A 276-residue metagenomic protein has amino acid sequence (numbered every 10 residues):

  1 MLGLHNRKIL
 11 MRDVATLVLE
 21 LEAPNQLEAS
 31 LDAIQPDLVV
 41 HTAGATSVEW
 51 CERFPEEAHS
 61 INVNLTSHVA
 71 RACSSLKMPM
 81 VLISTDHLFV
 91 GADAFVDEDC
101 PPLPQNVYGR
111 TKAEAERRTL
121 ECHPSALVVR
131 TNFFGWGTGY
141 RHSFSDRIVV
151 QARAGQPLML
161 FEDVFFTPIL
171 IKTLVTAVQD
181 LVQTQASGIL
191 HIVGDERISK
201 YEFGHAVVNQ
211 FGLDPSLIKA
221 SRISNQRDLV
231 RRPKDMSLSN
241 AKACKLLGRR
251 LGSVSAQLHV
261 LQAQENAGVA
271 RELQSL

Functional and structural regions predicted by a protein language model:
L2-L10, E20-L21, A43-G44: N-terminal Rossmann-fold cofactor-binding loop
L19-I61: NAD(P)H-binding glycine-rich loop region in Rossmannoid oxidoreductase-like domains and their noncatalytic homologs
R53-V81: NAD(P)-cofactor binding segment of oxidoreductase domains
S60, N64-L65, L88-V129, F133-G135: Catalytic helix-loop patch of NAD(P)-dependent Rossmann-fold dehydrogenases
R117-F166, K172-T176: NAD(P)-dependent short-chain dehydrogenase/reductase
G137, L160-F165, L190-R197, L246: Glycine-rich Rossmann NAD(P)(H)-binding loop
A177, T184-D228, K234-D235, G268-L276: Mid/C-terminal beta-alpha module of Rossmann-like enzyme folds, strongest in SDR-family dehydrogenases/epimerases
V254-L276: Amphipathic terminal alpha-helices
